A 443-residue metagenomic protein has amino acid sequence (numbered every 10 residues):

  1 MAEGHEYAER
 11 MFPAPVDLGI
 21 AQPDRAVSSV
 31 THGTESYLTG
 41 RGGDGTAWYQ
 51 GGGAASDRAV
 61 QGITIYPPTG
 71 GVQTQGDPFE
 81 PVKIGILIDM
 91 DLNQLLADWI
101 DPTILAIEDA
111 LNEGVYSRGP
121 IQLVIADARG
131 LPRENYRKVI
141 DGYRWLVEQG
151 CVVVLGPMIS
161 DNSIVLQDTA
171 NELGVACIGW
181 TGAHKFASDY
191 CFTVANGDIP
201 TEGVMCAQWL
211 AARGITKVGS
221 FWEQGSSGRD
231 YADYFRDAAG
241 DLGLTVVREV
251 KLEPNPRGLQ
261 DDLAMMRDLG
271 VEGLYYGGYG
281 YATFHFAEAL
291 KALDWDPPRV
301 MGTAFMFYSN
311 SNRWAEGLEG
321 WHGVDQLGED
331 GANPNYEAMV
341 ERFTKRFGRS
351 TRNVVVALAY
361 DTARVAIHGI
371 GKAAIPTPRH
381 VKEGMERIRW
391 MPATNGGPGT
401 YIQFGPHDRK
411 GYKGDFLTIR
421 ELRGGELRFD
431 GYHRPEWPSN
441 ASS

Functional and structural regions predicted by a protein language model:
M1-S443: Extracytosolic ligand-binding ectodomains
